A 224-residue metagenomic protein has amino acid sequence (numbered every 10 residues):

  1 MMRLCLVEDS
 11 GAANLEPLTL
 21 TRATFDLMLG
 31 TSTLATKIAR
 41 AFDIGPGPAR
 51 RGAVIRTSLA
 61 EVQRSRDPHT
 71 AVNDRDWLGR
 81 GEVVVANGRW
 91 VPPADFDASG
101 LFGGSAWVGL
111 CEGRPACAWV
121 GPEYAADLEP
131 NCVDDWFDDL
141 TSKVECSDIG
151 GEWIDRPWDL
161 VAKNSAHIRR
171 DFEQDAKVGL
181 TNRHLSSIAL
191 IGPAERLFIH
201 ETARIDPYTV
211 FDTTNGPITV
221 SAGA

Functional and structural regions predicted by a protein language model:
M1-E195: Terminal amphipathic alpha-helical/low-complexity segments used for targeting or macromolecular assembly
N182, I188-A189, L197, T202-T209 (+2 more regions): A structural motif detector for beta-strand N-caps
T214-G216: Active-site-adjacent "gating/activation" loops or surface patches in catalytic cores
